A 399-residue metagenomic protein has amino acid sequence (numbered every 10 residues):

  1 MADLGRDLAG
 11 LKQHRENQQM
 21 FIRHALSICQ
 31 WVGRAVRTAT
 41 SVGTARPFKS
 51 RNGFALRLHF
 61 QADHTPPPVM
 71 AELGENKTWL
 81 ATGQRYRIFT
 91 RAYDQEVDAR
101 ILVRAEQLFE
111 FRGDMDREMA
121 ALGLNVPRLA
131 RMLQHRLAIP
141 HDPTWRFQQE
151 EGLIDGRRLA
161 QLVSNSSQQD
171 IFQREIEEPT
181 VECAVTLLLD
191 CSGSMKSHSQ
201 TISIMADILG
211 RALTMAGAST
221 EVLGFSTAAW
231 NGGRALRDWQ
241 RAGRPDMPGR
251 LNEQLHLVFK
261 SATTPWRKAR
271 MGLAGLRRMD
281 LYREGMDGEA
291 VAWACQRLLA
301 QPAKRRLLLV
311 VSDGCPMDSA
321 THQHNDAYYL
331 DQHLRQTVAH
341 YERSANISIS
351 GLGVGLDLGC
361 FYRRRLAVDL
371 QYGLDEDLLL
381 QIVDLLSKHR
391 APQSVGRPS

Functional and structural regions predicted by a protein language model:
M1-K77, C360, V383, S387-S399: Short, functionally important secondary-structure microenvironments
Q61, P66-S399: Acidic, glycine-rich A-domain
